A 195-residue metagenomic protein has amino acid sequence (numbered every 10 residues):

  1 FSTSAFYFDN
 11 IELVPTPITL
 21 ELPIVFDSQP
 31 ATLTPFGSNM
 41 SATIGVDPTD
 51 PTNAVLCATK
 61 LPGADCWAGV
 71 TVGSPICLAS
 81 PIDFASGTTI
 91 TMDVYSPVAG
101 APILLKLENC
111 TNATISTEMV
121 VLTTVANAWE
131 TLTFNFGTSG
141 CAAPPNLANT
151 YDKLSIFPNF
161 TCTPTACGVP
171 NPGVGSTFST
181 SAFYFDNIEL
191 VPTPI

Functional and structural regions predicted by a protein language model:
F1-I195: Beta-rich carbohydrate-recognition modules and glycan-binding surfaces
